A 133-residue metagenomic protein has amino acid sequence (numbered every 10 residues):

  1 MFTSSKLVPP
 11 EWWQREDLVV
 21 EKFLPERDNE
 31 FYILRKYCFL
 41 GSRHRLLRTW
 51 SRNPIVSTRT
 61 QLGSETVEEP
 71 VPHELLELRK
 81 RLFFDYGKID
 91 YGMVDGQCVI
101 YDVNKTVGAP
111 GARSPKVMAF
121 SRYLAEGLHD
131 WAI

Functional and structural regions predicted by a protein language model:
M1-R79: Phosphate-binding site of ATP-dependent enzymes
V19, R45, G87, V99-D102: Protein kinase-like catalytic core scaffold
F31, F83-Y86: Residues that act as N-cap/strand-start positions at coil-to-secondary-structure junctions
K80-F84, M93-I133: C-terminal active-site "lid" helix and adjoining low-complexity regulatory extension at the edge of ATP-using catalytic
I89-Y91: Hydrophobic residue at the +6 position relative to the catalytic HRD Asp in the kinase catalytic loop
